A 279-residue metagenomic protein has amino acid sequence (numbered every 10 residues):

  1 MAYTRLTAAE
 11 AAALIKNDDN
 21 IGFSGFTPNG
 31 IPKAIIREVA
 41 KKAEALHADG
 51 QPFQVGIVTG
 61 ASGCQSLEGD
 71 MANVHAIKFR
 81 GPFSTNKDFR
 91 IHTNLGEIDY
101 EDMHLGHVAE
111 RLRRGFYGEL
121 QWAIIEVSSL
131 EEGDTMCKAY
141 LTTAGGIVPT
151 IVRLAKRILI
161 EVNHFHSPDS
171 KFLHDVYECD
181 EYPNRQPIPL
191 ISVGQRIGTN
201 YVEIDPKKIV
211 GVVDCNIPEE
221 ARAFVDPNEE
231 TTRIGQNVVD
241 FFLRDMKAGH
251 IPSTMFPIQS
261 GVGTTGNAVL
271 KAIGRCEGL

Functional and structural regions predicted by a protein language model:
M1-L279: Conserved alpha/beta enzyme-core scaffold
